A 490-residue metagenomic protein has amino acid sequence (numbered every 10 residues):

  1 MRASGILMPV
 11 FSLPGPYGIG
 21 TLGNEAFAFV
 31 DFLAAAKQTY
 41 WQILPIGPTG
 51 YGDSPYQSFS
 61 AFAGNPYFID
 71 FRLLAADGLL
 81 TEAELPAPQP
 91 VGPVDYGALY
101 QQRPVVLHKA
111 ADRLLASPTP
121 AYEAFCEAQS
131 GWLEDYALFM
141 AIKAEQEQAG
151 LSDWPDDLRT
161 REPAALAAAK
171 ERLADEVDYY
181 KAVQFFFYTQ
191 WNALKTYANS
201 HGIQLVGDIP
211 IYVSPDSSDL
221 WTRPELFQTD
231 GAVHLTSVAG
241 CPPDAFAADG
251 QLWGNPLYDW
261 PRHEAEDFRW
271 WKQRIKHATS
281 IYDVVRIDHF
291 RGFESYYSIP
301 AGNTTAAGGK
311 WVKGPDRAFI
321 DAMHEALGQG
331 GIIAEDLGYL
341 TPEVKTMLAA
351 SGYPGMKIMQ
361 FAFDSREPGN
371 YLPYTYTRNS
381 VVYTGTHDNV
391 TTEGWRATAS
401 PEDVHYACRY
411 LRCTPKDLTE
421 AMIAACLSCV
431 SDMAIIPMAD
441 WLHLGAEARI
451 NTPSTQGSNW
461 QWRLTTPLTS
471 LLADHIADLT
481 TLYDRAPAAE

Functional and structural regions predicted by a protein language model:
M1-F11, F27: N-terminal regions that are enriched for targeting/export leaders and immediately downstream pro/stem segments
P9, D53-Q184, Y188, V213-I435 (+2 more regions): Alpha-amylase-like alpha-glycosidases and glucanotransferases acting on alpha-linked glucans and related
N24-D31, T189-Y197, W271-Q273, L418-M422: Short alpha-helical segments and helix-capping/turn motifs at coil-helix boundaries
N24-T49, H277-Y282: Catalytic domains of carbohydrate-active enzymes, especially glycoside hydrolases
A34, W191-N199, H324, L348-A349: Surface-exposed amphipathic alpha-helices with a cationic face
A35, L158-R159, A165, W462 (+2 more regions): Domain-scale activation on soluble regions of proteins
L44, Q204-V206, P210, V284 (+1 more regions): Outer-envelope exported proteins of Gram-negative bacteria
Y180-V213: Conserved, well-ordered alpha-helix/loop/beta-strand core segments that scaffold catalytic motifs
